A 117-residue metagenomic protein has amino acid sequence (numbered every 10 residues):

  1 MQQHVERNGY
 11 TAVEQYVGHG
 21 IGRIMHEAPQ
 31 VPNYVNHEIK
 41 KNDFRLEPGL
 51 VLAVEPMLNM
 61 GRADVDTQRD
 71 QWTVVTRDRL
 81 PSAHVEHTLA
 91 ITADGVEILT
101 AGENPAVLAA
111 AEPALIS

Functional and structural regions predicted by a protein language model:
M1-R45, L50-A53, M57-A63: Conserved, well-structured core segments that form or line functional sites
E38-S117: Charged, cofactor-coupling segments
